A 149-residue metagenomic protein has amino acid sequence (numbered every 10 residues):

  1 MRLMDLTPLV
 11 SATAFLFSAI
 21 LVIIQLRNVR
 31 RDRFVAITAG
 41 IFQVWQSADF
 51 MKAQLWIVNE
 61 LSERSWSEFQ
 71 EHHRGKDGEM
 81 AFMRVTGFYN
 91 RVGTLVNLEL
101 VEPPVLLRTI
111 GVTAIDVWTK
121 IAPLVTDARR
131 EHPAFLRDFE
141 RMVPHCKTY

Functional and structural regions predicted by a protein language model:
M1-A36: Membrane-embedded hydrophobic alpha-helical segments
L3-L6, G75, E79: Membrane-interfacial loop-to-transmembrane-helix junctions in polytopic alpha-helical membrane proteins
L21, Q25, F42, Q46 (+1 more regions): Hydrophobic/aromatic-lined pockets within catalytic cores
N28-W66: Amphipathic, membrane-active segments
V44, H73, M80: Surface-exposed, interaction-prone regions with an acidic/low-complexity signature
F50, Q54-G75, P123-F135: Membrane-interacting alpha-helical segments
A81-Y149: An amphipathic alpha-helical interaction surface
